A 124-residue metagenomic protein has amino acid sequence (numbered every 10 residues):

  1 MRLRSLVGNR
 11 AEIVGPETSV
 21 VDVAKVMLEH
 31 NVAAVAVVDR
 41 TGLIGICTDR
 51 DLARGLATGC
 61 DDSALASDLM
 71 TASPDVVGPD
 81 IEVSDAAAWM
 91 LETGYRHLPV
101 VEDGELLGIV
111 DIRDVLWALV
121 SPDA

Functional and structural regions predicted by a protein language model:
M1-R10, T48-G78, E82-L91, L106-L107 (+1 more regions): Tandem CBS (Bateman) regulatory domains
I13-N31, V38, V77-G94, V101 (+1 more regions): The conserved cystathionine-beta-synthase
D22-K25, V37-D39, A57-C60, L69: Short hydrophobic/aromatic-rich motifs at helix boundaries and adjacent loops
M27-H30, V35-D51, M90, L98-R113: A glycine-centered beta-loop-beta connector
